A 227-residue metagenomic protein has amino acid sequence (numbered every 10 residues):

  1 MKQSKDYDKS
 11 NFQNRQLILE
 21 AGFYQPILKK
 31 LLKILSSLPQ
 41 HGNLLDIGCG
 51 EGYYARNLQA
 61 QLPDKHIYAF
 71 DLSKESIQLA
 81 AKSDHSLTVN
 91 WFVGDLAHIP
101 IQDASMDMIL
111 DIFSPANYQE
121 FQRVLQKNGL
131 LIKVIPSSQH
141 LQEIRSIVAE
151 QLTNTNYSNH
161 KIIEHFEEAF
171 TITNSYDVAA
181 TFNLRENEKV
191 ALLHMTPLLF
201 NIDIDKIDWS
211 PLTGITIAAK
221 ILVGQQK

Functional and structural regions predicted by a protein language model:
D6-P26, K30: Class I SAM-dependent methyltransferase Rossmann-like catalytic core, especially the SAM/SAH-binding loop
N43-D46, E51-H98: Class I SAM-dependent methyltransferase SAM/SAH-binding core
A97-M108: A short acidic, Gly/Pro-enriched loop at the edge of an enzyme's catalytic core that lines a small-molecule cofactor
D107-E120, I135-S137: A short SAM/SAH-binding and catalytic strip from SAM-dependent methyltransferases
L125-Q126: Helix-to-beta-strand junctions that scaffold the AdoMet/dcAdoMet cofactor pocket in Class I SAM-dependent enzymes
G129-Q139: Conserved beta-strand signature within the Rossmann-like core of class I S-adenosyl-L-methionine
R145-E167: Conserved Class I S-adenosyl-L-methionine
D177-K227: Conserved Class I S-adenosyl-L-methionine
